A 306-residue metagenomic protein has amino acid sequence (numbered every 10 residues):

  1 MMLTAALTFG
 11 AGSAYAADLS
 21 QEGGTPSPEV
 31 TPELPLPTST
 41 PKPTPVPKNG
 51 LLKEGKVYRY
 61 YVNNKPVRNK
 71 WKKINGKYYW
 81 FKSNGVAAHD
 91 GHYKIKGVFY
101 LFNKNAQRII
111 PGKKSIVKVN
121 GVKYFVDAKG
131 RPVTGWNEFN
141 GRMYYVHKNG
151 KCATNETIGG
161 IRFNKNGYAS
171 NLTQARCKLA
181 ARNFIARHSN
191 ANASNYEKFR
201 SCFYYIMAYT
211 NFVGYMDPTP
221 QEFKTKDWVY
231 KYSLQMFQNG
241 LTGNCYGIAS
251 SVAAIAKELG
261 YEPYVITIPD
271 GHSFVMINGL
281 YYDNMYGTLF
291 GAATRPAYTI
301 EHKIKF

Functional and structural regions predicted by a protein language model:
M1-L179, T219, T267-P269, F274-G279 (+1 more regions): Extracellular adhesion/carbohydrate-binding repeat motifs centered on closely spaced tryptophans
R176-F237: Secondary-structure boundary elements
N195-R200, K257-E262, L280: Loop/turn elements at helix/coil->beta-strand transitions in domains of secreted/extracellular proteins
A208-V213, P220, D270-H272, Y281 (+1 more regions): Solvent-exposed loop/turn segments at secondary-structure junctions within structured extracellular/periplasmic domains
Y215-S273: Active-site neighborhood of thiol-dependent amide/isopeptide-bond enzymes
